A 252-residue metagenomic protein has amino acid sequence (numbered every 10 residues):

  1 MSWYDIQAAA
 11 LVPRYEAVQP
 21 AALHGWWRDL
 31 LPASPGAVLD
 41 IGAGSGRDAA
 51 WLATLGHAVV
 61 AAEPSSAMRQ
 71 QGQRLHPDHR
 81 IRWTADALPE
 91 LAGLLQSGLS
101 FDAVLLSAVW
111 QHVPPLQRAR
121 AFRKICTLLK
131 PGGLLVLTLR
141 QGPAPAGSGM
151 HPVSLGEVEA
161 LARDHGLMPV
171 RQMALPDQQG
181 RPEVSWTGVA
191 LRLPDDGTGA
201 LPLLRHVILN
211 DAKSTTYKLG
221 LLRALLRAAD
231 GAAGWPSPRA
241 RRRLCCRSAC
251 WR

Functional and structural regions predicted by a protein language model:
M1-L39, G44-Q96, V113-R120, K124-T127 (+4 more regions): Class I (Rossmann-like) S-adenosyl-L-methionine-dependent methyltransferase catalytic domain, capturing the SAM-binding
L105: A conserved beta-strand element that flanks and buttresses the S-adenosyl-L-methionine
A108-V109: Short catalytic micro-motifs in class I SAM-dependent methyltransferases
